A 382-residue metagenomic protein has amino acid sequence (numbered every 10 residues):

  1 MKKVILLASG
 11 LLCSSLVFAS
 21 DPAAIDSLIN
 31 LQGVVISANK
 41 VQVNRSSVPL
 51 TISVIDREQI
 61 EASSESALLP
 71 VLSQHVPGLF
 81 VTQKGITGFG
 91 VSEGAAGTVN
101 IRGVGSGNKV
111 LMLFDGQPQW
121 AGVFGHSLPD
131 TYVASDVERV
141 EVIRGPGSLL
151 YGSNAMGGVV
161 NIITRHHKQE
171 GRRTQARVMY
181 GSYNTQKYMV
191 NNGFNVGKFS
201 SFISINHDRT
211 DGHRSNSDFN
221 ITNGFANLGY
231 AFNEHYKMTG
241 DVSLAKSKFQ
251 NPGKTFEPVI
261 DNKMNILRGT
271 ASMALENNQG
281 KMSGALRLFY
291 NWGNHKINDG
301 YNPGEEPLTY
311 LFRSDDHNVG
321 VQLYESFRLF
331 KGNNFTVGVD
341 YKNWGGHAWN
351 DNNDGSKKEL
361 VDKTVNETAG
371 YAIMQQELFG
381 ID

Functional and structural regions predicted by a protein language model:
S20-E61, L69, G107: Short, acidic, small-residue-rich periplasmic hinge/interaction motif at the N-terminus of Gram-negative outer-membrane
I60, L72-S73, V140-V142, V160-I162: Non-catalytic regulatory/gating segments with a bias toward low-complexity or hydrophobic composition
L69-Q117: Extracytoplasmic beta-strand/coil segments of soluble accessory domains associated with Gram-negative outer-membrane
N100, Q117-R144: Short acidic/polar hinge/loop motifs at secondary-structure boundaries that mediate gating or recognition
G103, V190-F194, A226-Y230, A271-N277 (+2 more regions): Residues on the lipid-exposed face of transmembrane beta-strands in outer-membrane beta-barrel proteins
G147, V159, T164-F194, I205 (+1 more regions): Short strand-turn segments of transmembrane beta-barrel domains in outer membranes, especially the first one or two
T210-S217, I221, K237-N318, S356-K358: Flexible loop and strand-edge segments within Gram-negative outer membrane beta-barrel domains
L308-D382: Outer-membrane beta-barrel transmembrane domain signature of Gram-negative proteins, especially the mid-to-C-terminal
